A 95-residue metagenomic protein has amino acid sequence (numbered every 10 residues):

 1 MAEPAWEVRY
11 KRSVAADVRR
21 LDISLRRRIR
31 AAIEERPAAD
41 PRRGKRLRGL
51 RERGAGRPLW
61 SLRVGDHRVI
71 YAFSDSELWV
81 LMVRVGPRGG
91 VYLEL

Functional and structural regions predicted by a protein language model:
M1-A5, R12, A16-R20, R27 (+2 more regions): Enriched for short, Lys/Arg-rich terminal
D17, A32-I33: A ubiquitous structural signal for well-ordered alpha-helices
R20-I23, A38-A39: Secondary-structure boundary motif
E35-L62: A short, surface-exposed loop/turn module that caps and links secondary-structure elements
